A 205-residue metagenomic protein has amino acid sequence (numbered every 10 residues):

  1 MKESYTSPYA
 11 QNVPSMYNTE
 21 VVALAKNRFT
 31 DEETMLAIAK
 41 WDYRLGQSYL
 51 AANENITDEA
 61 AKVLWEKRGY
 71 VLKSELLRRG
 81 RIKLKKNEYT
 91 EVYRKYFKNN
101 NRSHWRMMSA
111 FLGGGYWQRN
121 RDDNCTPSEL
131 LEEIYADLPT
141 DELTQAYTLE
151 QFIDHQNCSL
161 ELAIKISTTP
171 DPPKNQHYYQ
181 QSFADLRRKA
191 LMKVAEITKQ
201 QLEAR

Functional and structural regions predicted by a protein language model:
M1-R205: Alpha-helical scaffold segments
